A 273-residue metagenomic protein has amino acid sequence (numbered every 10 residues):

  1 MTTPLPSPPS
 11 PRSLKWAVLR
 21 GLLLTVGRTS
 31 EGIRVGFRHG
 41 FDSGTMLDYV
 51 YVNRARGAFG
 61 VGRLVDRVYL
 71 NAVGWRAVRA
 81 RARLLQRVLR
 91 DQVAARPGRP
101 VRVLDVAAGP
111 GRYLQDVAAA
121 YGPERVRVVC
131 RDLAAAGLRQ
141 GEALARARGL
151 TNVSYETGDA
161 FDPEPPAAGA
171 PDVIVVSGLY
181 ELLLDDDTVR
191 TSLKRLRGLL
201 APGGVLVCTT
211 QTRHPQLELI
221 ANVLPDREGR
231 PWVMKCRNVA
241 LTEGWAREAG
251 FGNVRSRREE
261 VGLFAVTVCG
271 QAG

Functional and structural regions predicted by a protein language model:
S30-A94: Class I SAM-dependent methyltransferase Rossmann-like catalytic core, especially the SAM/SAH-binding loop
P110-P123: Conserved SAM-binding loop of SAM-dependent methyltransferases across substrates and taxa, primarily the Class I
A134-A136: Conserved SAM/SAH-binding beta-strand->alpha-helix loop
P165-I174: A short acidic, Gly/Pro-enriched loop at the edge of an enzyme's catalytic core that lines a small-molecule cofactor
R190-P202: A short glycine-rich, Lys/Arg-flanked "PGG" loop and its adjoining helix->strand segment in the class I
G203-T210: Conserved beta-strand signature within the Rossmann-like core of class I S-adenosyl-L-methionine
V233-G250: Short alpha-helix
G250-G273: Core SAM-dependent methyltransferase catalytic element
